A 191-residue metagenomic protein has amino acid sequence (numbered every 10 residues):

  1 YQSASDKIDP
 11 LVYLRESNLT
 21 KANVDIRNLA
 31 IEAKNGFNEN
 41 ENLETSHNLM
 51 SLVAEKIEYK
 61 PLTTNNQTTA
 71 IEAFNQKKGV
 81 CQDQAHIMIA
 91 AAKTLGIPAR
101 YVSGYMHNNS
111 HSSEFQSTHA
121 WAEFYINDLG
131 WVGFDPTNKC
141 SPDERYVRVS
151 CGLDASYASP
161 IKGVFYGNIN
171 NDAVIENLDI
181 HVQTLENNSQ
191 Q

Functional and structural regions predicted by a protein language model:
Y1: N-terminal helical hairpins
A4-G79, I87, L153-A155, Y166-Q190: Secondary-structure boundary elements
S51, D83-N170: Hydrophobic/aromatic-rich core segments of domains that either
